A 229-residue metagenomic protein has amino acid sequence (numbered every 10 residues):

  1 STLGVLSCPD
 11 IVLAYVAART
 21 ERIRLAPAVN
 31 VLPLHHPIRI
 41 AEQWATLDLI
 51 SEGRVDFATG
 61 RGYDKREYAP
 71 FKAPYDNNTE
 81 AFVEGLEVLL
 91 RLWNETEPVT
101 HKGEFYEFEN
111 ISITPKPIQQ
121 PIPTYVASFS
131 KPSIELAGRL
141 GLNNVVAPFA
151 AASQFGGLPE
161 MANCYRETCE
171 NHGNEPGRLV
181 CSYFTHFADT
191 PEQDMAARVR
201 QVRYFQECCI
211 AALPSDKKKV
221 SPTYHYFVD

Functional and structural regions predicted by a protein language model:
S1-L25, Q120-I122: N-terminal beta1-alpha1-beta2 module of alpha/beta enzyme domains
V16, L47, L89, T124 (+3 more regions): Conserved, mostly hydrophobic/aromatic
R19-R22, S51, L136-V145: Glycine-enriched alpha-helix->loop->beta-strand junction motifs that scaffold or abut catalytic
L25-P27, V55-T59, T124-A127, N144-A147 (+1 more regions): Hydrophobic faces of well-ordered beta-strands that scaffold small-molecule active sites in alpha/beta enzyme cores
N30-I38, I118-S128, A188: Active-site mouth loops of central-metabolism enzymes
P33-T100, N143-V146, A150-Q154, P159 (+1 more regions): Flexible, glycine-rich active-site loops centered on histidine and acidic residues that chelate a metal or position
R61-Y63, S128-S130, F149-S153, Y183-D189: Glycine-rich beta-alpha junction loops
D76-I113, S153-D229: An alpha-helical appendage that flanks or caps ligand/catalytic pockets
